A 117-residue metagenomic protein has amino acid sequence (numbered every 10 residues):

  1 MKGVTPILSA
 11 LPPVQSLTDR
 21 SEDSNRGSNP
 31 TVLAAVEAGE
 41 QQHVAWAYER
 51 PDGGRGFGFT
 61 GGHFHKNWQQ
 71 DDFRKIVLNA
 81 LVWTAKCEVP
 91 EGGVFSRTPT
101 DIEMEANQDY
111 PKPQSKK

Functional and structural regions predicted by a protein language model:
M1-G53: Catalytic beta-strand/loop cores that center a nucleophilic Ser/Cys/Thr and support acyl-enzyme chemistry
S9-P12, F59-H63: Active-site-proximal beta-strand/loop segments in catalytic clefts of secreted hydrolases
Q15-L17, F57, H65-Q69, C87-G92: Substrate-binding/catalytic groove segments of enzymes that remodel or degrade extracellular structural polymers
T18-R20, W68-Q70, I102-M104: A short, polar/proline- and glycine-enriched secondary-structure boundary/capping micro-motif
T31-A34, G62-D71: Active-site rim elements
R50, G54, E88-K117: Long alpha-helical segments found as membrane-embedded helices
F73-T84: Short amphipathic C-terminal alpha-helix that caps PH/PH-like domains
